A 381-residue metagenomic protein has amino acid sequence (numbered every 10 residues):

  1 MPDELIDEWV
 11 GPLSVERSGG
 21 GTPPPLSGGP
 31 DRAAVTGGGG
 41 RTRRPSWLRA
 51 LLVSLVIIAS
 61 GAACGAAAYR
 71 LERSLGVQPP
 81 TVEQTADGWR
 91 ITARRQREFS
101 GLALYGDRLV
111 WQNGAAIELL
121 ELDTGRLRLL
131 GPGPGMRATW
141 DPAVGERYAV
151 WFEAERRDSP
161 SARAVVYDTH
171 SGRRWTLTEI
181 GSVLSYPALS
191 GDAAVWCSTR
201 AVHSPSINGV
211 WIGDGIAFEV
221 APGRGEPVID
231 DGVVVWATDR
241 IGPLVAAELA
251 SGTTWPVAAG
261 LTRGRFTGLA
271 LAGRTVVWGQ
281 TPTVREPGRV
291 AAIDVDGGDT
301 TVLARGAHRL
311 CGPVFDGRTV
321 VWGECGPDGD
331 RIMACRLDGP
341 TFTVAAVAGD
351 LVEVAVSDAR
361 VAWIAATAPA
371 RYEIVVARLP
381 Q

Functional and structural regions predicted by a protein language model:
M1-G76: N-terminal export/targeting signals for secretion/compartment entry
L75-E98: A short helix->beta-strand "capping" segment at the edge of beta-propeller domains
D87-R95, R126-P132, R173-E179, D214-A221 (+3 more regions): A short beta-strand motif characteristic of beta-propeller blades
Q96-Y105, M136-E146, G181-G191, P222-G232 (+3 more regions): Repeated scaffold domains used in trafficking and secretory/extracellular systems, primarily beta-propellers
W111-Q112, A149-F152, V195-S198, V234-A237 (+3 more regions): Residue position within the beta-strands of beta-propeller blades
G114-L119, R157-V165, A201-W211, R240-A246 (+3 more regions): Structural motif
E121-G125, D168-G172, W211-I216, E248-G252 (+3 more regions): Short loop/turn segments that connect beta-strands within beta-propeller blades
G349-Q381: Blade-level signature of beta-propeller repeat domains, shared across WD40, Kelch, NHL, RCC1 and BNR/Asp-box propellers
